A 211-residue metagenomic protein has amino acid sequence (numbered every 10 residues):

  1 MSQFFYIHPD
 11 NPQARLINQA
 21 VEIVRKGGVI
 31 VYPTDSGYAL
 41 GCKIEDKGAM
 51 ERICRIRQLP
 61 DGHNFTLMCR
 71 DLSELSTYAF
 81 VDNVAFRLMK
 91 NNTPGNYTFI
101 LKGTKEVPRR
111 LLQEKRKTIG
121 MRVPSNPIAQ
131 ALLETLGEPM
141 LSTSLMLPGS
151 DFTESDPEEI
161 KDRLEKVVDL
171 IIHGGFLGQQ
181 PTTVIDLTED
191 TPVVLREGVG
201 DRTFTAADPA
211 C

Functional and structural regions predicted by a protein language model:
M1-C211: Active-site-adjacent structural elements in enzyme catalytic cores
